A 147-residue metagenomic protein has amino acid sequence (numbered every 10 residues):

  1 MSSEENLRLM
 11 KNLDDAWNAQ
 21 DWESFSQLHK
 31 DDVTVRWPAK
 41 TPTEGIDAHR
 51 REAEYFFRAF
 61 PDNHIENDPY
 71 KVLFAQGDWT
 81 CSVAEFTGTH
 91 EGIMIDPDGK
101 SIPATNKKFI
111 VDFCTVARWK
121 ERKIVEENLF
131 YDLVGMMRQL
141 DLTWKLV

Functional and structural regions predicted by a protein language model:
M1-V147: C-terminal and inter-domain tail/linker signature
